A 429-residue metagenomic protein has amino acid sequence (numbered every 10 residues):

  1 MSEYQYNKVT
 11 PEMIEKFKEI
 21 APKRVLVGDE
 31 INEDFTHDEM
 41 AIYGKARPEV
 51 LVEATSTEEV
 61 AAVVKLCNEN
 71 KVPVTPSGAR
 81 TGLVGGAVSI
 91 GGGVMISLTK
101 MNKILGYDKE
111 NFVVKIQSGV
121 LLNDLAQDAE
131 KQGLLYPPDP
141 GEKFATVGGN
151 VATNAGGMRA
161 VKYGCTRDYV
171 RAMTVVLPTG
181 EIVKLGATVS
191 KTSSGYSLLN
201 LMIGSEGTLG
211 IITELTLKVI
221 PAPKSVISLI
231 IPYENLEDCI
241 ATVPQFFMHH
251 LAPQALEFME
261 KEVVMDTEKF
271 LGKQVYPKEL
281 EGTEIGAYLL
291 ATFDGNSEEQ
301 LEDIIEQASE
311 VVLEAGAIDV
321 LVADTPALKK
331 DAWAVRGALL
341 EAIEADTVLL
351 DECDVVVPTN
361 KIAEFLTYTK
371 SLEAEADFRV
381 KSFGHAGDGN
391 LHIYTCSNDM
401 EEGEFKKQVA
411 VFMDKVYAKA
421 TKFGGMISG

Functional and structural regions predicted by a protein language model:
M1-K65, G82-F112, V263-V275, P326-E352 (+1 more regions): N-terminal flexible segment immediately upstream of the FAD-binding catalytic core in FAD-dependent oxidoreductases
V27-H37, P232, I240-K415, K419 (+1 more regions): C-terminal substrate-recognition/cap domain of FAD-linked oxidoreductases
T75, K115, L135-P137, K381 (+1 more regions): Structural detector of well-ordered beta-strand residues that form the stable sheet scaffold of enzyme domains
P76-R80, A87, S118, P140-G141: Glycine-rich, histidine-containing beta strand-loop boundary motifs that form or position
V84-V88, V94-L98, T146, T208-E214 (+2 more regions): Short, acidic (Asp/Glu-rich) active-site segment that either coordinates a divalent metal cofactor
K103-E257: FAD-binding subdomain of flavoenzyme oxidoreductases
